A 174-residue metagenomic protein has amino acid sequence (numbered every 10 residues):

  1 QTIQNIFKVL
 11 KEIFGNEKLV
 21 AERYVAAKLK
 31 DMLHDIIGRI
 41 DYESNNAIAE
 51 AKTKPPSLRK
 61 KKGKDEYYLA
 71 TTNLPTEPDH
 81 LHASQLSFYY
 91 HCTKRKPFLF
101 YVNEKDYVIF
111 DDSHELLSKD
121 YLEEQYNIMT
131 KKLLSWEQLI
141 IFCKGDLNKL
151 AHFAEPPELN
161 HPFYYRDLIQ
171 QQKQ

Functional and structural regions predicted by a protein language model:
Q1-N45, Q172-Q174: Metal-dependent nuclease catalytic cores that hydrolyze phosphodiester bonds in DNA/RNA, characterized by
G15, D31, K64-D65, E104-D106 (+1 more regions): Intrinsic-disorder/low-complexity loop/linker signature
V20, E43, A47-A51, P97-Y101: A structural signal for short, well-ordered beta-strand segments and their strand-loop junctions that often border
A26-K28, K54-P56, E104-Y107: Short, solvent-exposed loop/turn segments at secondary-structure junctions
I40-T72, Y89: Conserved catalytic cores of phosphodiester-cleaving nucleases, focusing on short active-site segments
Y67-A83: A short acidic, glycine-rich active-site loop that binds or catalyzes chemistry on phosphate/adenosine moieties
T76-P78, Y90-Q174: Metal-dependent nuclease catalytic regions and adjoining charged, substrate-binding loops involved in nucleic-acid end
S84-F88: Structured soluble/peripheral alpha/beta segments that form catalytic or ligand/cofactor-binding pockets
